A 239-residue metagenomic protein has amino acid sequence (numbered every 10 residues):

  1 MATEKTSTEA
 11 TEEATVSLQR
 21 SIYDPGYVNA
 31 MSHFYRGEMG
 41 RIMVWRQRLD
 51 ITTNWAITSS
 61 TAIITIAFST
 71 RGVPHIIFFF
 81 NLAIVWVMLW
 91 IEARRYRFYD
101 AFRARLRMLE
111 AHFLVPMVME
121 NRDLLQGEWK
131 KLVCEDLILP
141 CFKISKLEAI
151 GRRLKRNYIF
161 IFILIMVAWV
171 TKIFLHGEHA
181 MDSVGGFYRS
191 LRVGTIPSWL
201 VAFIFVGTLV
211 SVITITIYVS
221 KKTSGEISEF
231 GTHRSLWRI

Functional and structural regions predicted by a protein language model:
T6-Y27, R107-I144, F230-R238: Solvent-exposed, non-transmembrane helices and loops of integral membrane proteins
L18-S69, F203-F205, V210-V212, T216-V219: Cytosolic-side membrane-entry/anchor segment at the start of a transmembrane helix
G40-D50, E128-V167, S198-W199: Loop-to-transmembrane boundary segments
I42-W45, S69, V73-I76, R95 (+3 more regions): Membrane-interfacial loop-to-transmembrane-helix junctions in polytopic alpha-helical membrane proteins
S59-I77, L164-Y188: Juxtamembrane "helix exit" motif at the C-terminal ends of alpha-helical transmembrane segments in multi-pass membrane
I77-V85: Hydrophobic core segments of alpha-helical transmembrane domains in multi-pass membrane proteins
V85-L132, I215-F230: Inner-leaflet juxtamembrane helices
K172-I239: Alpha-helical transmembrane anchor segments
